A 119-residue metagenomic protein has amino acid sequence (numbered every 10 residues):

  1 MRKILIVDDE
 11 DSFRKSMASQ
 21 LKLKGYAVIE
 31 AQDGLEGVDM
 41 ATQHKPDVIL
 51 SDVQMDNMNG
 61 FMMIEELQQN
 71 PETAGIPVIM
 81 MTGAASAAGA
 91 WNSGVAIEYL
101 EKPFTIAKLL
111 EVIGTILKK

Functional and structural regions predicted by a protein language model:
D11-I29: Two-component/phosphorelay signaling modules centered on CheY-like receiver
R14, D56-N57, A74: The feature encodes the CheY-like receiver
E30-V48: Acidic, metal-coordinating helix/loop segments flanking the phosphotransfer/catalytic sites of two-component signaling
D33-E36, N59-E65: Acidic catalytic/metal-coordinating carboxylates
K45-D47, E72-P77: His-Asp phosphorelay/catalytic-motif detector in bacterial-type signaling
D52: Active-site residues of response regulator receiver
M62, A84-K102, A107-T115: Alpha4 helix (beta4-alpha4-beta5 surface) of REC/receiver domains from two-component response regulators
I79-M81: Hydrophobic/aromatic residues positioned on beta-strands within the core alpha/beta folds
